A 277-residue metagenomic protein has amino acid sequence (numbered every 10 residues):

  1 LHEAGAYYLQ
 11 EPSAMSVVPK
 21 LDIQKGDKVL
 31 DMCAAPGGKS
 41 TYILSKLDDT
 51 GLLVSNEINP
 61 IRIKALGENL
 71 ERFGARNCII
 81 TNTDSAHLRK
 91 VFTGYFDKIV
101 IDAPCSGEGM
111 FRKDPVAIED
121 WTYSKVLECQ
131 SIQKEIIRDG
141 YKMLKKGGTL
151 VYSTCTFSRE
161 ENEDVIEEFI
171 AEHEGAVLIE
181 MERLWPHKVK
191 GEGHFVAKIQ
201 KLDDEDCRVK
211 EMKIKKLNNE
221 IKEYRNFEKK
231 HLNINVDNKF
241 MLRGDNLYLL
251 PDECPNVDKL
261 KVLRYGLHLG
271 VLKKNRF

Functional and structural regions predicted by a protein language model:
Q24-D27, R89-V100: A short acidic, Gly/Pro-enriched loop at the edge of an enzyme's catalytic core that lines a small-molecule cofactor
G26-A35: Conserved class I S-adenosyl-L-methionine
P36-D49: Conserved SAM-binding loop of SAM-dependent methyltransferases across substrates and taxa, primarily the Class I
L47-D48, L144-K146: Helix-to-beta-strand junctions that scaffold the AdoMet/dcAdoMet cofactor pocket in Class I SAM-dependent enzymes
T50-V54: Short beta-strand element of Class I
N56-G94: S-adenosyl-L-methionine
I61, K98-D139, C155-N162: Mobile active-site "lid"/loop adjacent to the S-adenosyl-L-methionine
L202-F277: Polybasic, low-complexity RNA-engagement segments
